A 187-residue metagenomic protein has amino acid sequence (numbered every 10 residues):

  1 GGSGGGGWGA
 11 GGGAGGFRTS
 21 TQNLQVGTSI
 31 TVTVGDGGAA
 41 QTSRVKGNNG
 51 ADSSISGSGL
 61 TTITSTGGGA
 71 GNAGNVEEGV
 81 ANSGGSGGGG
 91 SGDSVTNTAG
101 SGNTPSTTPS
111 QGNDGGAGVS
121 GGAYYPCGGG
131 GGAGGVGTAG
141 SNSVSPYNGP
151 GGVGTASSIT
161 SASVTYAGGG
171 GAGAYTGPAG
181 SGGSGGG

Functional and structural regions predicted by a protein language model:
G1-G187: Low-complexity, glycine/proline-biased repetitive segments and flexible coils/loops
